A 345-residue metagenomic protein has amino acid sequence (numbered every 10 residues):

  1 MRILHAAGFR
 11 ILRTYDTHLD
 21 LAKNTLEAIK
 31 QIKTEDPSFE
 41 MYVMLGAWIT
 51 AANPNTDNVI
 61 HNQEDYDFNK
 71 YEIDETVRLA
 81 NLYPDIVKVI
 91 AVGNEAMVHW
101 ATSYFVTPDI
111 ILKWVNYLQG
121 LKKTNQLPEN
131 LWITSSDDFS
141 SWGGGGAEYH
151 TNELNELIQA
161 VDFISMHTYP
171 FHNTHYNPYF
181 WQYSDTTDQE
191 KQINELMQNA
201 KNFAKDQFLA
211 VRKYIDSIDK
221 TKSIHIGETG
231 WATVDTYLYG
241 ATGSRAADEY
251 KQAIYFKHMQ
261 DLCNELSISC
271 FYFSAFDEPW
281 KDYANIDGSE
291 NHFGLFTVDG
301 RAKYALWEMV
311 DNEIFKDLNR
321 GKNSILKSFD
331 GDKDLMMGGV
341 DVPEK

Functional and structural regions predicted by a protein language model:
M1-D20: Catalytic domains of carbohydrate-active enzymes, especially glycoside hydrolases
M1-H5, F68-A80, G144-L154, A253-H258: Short, acidic/polar
L12, I90, I164, I226-E228 (+1 more regions): Conserved, mostly hydrophobic/aromatic
T17, G46-A52, V92-M97, S136-S140 (+3 more regions): Active-site beta-loop-alpha junctions enriched in small/polar residues
T17, K23-L131: Substrate-binding cleft of extracellular glycoside hydrolase catalytic domains
Y66-F68, M97-I226, A232-T236: Noncatalytic carbohydrate-binding groove/subsite architecture in carbohydrate-active enzymes
Y237, A241-K345: Aromatic-rich peripheral "rim/lid" segments of glycoside hydrolase catalytic domains that contact and position glycan
